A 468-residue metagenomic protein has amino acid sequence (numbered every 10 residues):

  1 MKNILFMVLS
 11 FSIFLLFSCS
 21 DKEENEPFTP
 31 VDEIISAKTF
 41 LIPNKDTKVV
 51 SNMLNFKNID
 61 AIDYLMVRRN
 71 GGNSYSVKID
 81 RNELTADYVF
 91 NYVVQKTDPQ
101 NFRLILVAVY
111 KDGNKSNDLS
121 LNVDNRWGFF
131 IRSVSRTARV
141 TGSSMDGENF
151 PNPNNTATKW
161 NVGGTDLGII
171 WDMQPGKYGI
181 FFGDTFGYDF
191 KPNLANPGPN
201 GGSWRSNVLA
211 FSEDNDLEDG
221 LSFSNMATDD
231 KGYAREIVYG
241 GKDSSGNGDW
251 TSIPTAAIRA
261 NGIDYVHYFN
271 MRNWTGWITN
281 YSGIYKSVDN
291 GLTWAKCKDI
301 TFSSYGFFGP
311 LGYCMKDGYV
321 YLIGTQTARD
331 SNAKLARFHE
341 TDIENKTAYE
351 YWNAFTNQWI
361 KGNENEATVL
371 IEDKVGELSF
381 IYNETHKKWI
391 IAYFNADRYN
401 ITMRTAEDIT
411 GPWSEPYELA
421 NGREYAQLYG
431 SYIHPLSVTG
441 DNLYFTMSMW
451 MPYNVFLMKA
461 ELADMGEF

Functional and structural regions predicted by a protein language model:
F14-L41, K115-L121, N125-R126: Bacterial Sec-dependent N-terminal signal peptides
R68, I170, S212, S287-V288 (+3 more regions): Conserved Ser/Thr-centered positions that define the repeating blades of beta-propeller domains
G72, S287-A295, A406-E415: Asp-box/BNR beta-propeller loop motif
R126-T255, A260, F269: N-terminal regions that are enriched for targeting/export leaders and immediately downstream pro/stem segments
W171-K191, W250-G276, P310-A328, N332-F338 (+5 more regions): Hydrophobic core segments of beta-strands in well-ordered, beta-rich domains
Y188-S203, T275-Y285, D330-A336, R398-T405 (+1 more regions): Structural motif
W413-S437: Conserved blade-ending motifs and adjacent loop-strand segments that build the rim/top face of beta-propeller domains
